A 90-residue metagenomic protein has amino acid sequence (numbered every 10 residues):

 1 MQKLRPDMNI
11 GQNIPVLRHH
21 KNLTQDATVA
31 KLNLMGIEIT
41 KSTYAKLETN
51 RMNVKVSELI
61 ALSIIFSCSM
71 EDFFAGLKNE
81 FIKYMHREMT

Functional and structural regions predicted by a protein language model:
M1-K21: A short, Lys/Arg-rich alpha-helix, primarily the initiator
L4, A27, I64, E71-T90: Short, charged recognition helix plus adjacent turn of helix-turn-helix-like nucleic-acid-binding domains
I14, Q25, K41, V56-L59: Helix-turn-helix DNA-binding elements, focusing on the entry/boundary residues of the two helices that contact DNA
L17, K31, L47, G76: Residues in the recognition helix of alpha-helical DNA-binding motifs
N22-K46: Short alpha-helical DNA-recognition segment
R51, K55-D72: DNA major-groove recognition helix of helix-turn-helix/homeodomain DNA-binding modules
